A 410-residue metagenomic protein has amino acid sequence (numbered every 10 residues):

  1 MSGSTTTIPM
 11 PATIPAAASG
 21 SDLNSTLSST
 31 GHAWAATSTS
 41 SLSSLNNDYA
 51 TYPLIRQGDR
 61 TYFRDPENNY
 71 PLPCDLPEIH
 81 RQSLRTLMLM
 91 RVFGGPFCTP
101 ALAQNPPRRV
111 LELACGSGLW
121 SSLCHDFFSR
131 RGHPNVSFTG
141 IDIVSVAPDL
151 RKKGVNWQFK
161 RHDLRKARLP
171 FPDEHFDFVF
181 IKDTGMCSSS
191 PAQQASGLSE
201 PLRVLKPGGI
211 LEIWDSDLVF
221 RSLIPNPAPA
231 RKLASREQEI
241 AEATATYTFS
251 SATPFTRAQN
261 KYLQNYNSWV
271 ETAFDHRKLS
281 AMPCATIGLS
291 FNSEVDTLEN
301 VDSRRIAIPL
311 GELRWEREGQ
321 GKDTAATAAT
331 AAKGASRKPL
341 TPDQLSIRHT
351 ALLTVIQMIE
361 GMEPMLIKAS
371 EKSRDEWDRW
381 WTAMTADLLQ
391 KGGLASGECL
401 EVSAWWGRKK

Functional and structural regions predicted by a protein language model:
M1-P170, E174, F178-I181, S190-S196 (+6 more regions): N-terminal charged/capping segments associated with class I S-adenosyl-L-methionine
P107, V295-L298: A broad structural signal for short, well-ordered beta-strand segments within beta-sheet-rich domains
S129, K206, D296: Short conserved AdoMet
K278-V295: Short alpha-helix
M282, E299-S303: Acidic/polar loop patches that form or flank catalytic/metal-binding clefts of enzymes that bind anionic ligands
